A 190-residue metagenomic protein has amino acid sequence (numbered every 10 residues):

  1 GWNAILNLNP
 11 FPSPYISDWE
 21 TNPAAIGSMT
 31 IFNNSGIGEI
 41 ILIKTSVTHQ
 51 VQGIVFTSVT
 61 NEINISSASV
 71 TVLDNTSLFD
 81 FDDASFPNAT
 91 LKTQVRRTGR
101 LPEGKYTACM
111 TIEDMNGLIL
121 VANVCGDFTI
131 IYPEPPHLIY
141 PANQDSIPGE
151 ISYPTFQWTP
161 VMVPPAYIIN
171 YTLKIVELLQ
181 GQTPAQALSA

Functional and structural regions predicted by a protein language model:
G1-D82: Preference for solvent-exposed, low-hydrophobicity sequence contexts
G1-P23, D127-T155: Short, compositionally biased P/S/T/A/G/V-rich stretches that sit at domain boundaries
E20, G36, N88, G99-E103 (+1 more regions): Surface-exposed coil/turn segments at beta-strand junctions on protein surfaces, enriched
N34-I65, G149-S152, T159-A190: Solvent-exposed loop/turn segments flanking beta-strands in beta-repeat/beta-sandwich domains
L73-P102: Signal that preferentially marks extracellular ectodomain short beta-strand elements of beta-sandwich modules
G104-M110: A short tyrosine-centered beta-strand micro-motif
T111-M115: Beta-strand-rich extracellular modules
N116-N123: Short, exposed coil/turn segments at beta-strand boundaries within extracellular/luminal domains
